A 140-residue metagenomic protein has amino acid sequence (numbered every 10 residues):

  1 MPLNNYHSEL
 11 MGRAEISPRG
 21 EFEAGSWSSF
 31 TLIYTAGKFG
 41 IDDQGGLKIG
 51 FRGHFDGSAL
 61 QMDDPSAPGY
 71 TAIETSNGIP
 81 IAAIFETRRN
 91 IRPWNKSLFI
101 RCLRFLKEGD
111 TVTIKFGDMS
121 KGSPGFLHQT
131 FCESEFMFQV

Functional and structural regions predicted by a protein language model:
M1-V140: Ser/Thr/Pro/Gly-rich, low-complexity intrinsically disordered stalk/linker tracts of secreted and surface-exposed
